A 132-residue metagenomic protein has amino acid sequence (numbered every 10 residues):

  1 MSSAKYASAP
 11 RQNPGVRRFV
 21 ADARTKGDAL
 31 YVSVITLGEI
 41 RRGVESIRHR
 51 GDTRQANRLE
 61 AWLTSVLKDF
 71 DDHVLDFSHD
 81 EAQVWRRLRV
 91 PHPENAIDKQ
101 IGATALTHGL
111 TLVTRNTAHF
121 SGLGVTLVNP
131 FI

Functional and structural regions predicted by a protein language model:
M1-T36, S46-A61: Short, well-structured N-terminal submotif of metal-dependent ribonuclease cores
R17-A21, T64, I101-G102, T117: Short amphipathic alpha-helical segments and helix-helix/interface helices
E39: Acidic-residue sensor for enzyme active/binding pockets
R42-R48, T53, N57, K68-R115: Active-site neighborhoods of divalent-metal-dependent phosphate/nucleic-acid chemistry enzymes
